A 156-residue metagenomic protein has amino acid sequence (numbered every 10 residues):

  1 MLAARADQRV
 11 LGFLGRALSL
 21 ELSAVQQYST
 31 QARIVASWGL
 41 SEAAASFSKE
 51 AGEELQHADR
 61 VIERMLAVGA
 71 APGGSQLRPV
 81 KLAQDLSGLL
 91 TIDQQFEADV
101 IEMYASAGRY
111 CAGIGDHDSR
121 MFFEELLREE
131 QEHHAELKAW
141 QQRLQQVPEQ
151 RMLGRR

Functional and structural regions predicted by a protein language model:
M1-R156: Iron-associated oxidoreductase/ferritin-like identity signal
